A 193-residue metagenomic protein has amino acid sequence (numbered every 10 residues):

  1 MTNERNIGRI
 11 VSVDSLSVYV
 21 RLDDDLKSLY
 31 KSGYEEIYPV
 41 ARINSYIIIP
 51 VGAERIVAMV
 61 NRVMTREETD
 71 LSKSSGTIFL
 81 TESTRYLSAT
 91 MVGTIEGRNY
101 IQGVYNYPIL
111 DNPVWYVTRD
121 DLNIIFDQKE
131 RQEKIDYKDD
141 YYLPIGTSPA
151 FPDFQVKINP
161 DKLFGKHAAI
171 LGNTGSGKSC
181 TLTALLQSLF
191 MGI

Functional and structural regions predicted by a protein language model:
M1-Y137: Conserved ASCE P-loop ATPase motor domains encompassing nucleic-acid-directed helicases/translocases
Y142-I193: Glycine-rich phosphate-binding loop of nucleotide-binding enzymes
